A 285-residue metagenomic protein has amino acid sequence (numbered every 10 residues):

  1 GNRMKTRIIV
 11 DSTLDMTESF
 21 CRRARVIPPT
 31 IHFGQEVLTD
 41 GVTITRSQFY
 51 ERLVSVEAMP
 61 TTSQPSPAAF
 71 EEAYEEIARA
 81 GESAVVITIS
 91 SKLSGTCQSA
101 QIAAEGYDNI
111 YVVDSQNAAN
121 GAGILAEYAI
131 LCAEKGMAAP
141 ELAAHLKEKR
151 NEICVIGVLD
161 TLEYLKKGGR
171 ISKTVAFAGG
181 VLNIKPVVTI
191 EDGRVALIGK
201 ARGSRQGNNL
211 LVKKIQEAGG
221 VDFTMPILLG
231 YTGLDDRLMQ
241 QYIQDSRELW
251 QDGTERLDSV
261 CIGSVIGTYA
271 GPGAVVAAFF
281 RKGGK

Functional and structural regions predicted by a protein language model:
G1-R3: Short, Lys/Arg-enriched N-terminal segments with co-localized hydrophobic residues within the first ~10-30 amino acids
T6-R7, T13-T30, Q35-E36, T96-Y111 (+1 more regions): Mixed-charge interfacial surface used for oligomerization/domain docking and macromolecular partner engagement
V37-G106: Class I S-adenosyl-L-methionine
S63-Q64, D114-Q116: Short beta->alpha junction loops
T88-S91, Q116, G233: Conserved residues at beta->alpha junctions
